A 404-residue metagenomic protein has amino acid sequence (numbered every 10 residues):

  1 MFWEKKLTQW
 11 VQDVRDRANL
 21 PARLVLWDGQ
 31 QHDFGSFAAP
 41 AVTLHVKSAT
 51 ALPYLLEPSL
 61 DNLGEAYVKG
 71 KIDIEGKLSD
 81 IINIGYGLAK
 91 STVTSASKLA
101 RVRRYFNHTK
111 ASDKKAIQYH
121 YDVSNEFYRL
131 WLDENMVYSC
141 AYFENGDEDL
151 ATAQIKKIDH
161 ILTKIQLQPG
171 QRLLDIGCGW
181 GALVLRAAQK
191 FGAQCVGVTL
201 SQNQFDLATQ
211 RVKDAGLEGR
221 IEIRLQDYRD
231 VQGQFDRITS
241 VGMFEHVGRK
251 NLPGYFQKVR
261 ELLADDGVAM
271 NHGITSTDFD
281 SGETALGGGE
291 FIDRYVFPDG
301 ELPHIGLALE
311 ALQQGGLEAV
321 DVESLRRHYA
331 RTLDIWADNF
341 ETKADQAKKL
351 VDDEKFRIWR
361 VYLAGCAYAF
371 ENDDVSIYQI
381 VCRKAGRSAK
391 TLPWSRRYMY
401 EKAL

Functional and structural regions predicted by a protein language model:
M1-Q154, H160: Feature captures hydrophobic
P169-G177: Conserved class I S-adenosyl-L-methionine
W180-F191: Conserved SAM-binding loop of SAM-dependent methyltransferases across substrates and taxa, primarily the Class I
A208-T209: Conserved SAM-binding loop
R229-I238: A short acidic, Gly/Pro-enriched loop at the edge of an enzyme's catalytic core that lines a small-molecule cofactor
P253-D265: A short glycine-rich, Lys/Arg-flanked "PGG" loop and its adjoining helix->strand segment in the class I
D266-I274: Conserved beta-strand signature within the Rossmann-like core of class I S-adenosyl-L-methionine
I274-K390, Y400-A403: Substrate-binding/catalytic lobe of Class I Rossmann-like enzymes that use SAM or dcSAM, i.e., the mid-to-C-terminal
